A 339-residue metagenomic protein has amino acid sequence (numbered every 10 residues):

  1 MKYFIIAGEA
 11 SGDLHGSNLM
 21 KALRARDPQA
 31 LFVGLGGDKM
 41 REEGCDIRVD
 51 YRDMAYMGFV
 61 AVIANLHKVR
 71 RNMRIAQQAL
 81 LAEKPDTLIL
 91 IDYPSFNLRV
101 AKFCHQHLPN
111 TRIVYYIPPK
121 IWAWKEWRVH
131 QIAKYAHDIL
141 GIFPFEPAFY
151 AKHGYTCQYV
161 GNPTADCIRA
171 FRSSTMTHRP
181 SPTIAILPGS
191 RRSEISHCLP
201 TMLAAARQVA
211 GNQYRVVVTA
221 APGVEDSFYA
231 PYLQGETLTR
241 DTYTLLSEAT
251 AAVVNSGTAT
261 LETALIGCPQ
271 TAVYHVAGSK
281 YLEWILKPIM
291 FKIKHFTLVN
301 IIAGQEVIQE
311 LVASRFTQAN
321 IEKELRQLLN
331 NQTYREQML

Functional and structural regions predicted by a protein language model:
M1-L339: Nucleotide-activated sugar donor-binding and catalytic core shared by glycosyltransferases and related lipid-linked
